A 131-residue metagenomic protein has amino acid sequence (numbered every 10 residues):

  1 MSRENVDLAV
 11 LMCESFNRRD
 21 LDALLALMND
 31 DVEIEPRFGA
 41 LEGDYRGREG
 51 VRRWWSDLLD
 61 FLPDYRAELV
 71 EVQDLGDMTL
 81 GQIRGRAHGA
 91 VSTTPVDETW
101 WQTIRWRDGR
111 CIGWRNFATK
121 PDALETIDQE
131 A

Functional and structural regions predicted by a protein language model:
M1-D30, E125-A131: Short, low-complexity N-terminal intrinsically disordered segments enriched in polar/charged residues
A9-M12, A23-M28, V32, G47 (+4 more regions): Hydrophobic pocket/interface hotspot
A23-D77: A solvent-exposed, acidic/Ser-Thr-rich amphipathic alpha-helical stretch
Y45, V91-T94, D122-D128: A short, polar/proline- and glycine-enriched secondary-structure boundary/capping micro-motif
G76-G85: A short hydrophobic beta-strand element
R84-D108: Exposed beta-sheet edge and beta->alpha loop/turn motif
T99-E125: Short beta-strand edge/turn micro-motifs at domain boundaries
